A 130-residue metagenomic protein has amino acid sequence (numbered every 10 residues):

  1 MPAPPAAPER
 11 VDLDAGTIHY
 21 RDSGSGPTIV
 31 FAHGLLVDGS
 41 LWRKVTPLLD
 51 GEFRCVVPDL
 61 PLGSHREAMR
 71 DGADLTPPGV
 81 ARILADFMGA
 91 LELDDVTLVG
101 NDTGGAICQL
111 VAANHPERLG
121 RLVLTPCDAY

Functional and structural regions predicted by a protein language model:
P2-P4, Y20, F53, V111: Conserved hydrophobic/aromatic "anchor" residues that stabilize well-ordered secondary structure elements
P2-T17: N-terminal cap/lid segment of alpha/beta-hydrolase-fold proteins
L13-A15, G24-G26, G51, G89-D95 (+1 more regions): Active-site acidic short loop of glycosyltransferases
G16-E67: Conserved HGGG/HGGXW glycine-rich cap/lid loop of the alpha/beta-hydrolase fold
S23, V57-N101, A129: Active-site loop/oxyanion-hole signature of alpha/beta-hydrolase fold enzymes
T46-L49, G72-L75, P116-E117: Glycine-rich, phosphate-binding/catalytic loops in enzymes
D94-Y130: Conserved hydrolase catalytic core segment
